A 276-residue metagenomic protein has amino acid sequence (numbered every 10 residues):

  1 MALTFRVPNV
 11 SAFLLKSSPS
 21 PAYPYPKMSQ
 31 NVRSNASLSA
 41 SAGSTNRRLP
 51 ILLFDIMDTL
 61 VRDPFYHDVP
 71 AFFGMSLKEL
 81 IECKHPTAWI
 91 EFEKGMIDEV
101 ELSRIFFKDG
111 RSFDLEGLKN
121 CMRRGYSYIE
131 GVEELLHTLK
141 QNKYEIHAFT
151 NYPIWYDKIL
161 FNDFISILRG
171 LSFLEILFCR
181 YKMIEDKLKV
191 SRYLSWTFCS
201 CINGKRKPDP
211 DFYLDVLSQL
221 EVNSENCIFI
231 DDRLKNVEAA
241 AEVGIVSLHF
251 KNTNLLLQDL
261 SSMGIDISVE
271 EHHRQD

Functional and structural regions predicted by a protein language model:
M1-P24: N-terminal chloroplast transit peptides
Y25, N31-P86, I90, V243: Active-site neighborhood of HAD-like aspartate-dependent phosphohydrolases
R48-I51, L115-T150, I154, K158-F173 (+2 more regions): Short, acidic loop-to-helix structural element flanking the phosphoryl-transfer center in phosphate-processing enzymes
D55-D58, G95, A148, T197 (+1 more regions): Generic structural signal for small/hydrophobic residues in well-ordered secondary structure, especially within
I90-N120: A metal-dependent, Asp-based hydrolase signature
R192-W196, S224-C227: Short acidic capping loops at alpha-helix termini that bridge into adjacent secondary structure
R206-L234: Conserved Lys-Pro-Asp/Glu-containing loop-to-beta segment of HAD-superfamily phosphomonoesterases, centered on
S224-S262: Acidic, Mg2+-coordinating phosphoryl-transfer loop and its flanking beta/alpha structural elements, shared across
